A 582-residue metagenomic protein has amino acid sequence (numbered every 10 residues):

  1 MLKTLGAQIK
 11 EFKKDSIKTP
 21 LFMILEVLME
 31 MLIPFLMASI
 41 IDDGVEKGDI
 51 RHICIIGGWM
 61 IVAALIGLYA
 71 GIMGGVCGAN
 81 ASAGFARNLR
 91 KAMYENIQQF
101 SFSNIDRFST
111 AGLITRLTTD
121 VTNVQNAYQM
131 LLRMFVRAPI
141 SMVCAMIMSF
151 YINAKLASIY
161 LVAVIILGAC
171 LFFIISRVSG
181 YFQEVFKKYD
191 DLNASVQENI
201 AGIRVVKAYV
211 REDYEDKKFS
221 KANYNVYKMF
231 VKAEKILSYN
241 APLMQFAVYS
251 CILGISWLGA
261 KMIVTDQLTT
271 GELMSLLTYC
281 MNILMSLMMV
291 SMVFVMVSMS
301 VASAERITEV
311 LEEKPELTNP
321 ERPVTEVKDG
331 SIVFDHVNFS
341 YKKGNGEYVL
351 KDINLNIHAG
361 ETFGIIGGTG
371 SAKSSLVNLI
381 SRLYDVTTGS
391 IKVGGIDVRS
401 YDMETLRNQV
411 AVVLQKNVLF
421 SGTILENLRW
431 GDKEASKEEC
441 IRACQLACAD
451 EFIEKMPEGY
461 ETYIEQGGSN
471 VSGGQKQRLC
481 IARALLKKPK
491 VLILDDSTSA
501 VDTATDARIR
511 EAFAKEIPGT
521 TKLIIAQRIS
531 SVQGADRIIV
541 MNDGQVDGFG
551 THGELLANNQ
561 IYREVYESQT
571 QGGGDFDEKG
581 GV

Functional and structural regions predicted by a protein language model:
M1-E30, M37, V45-W59, G74-G78 (+14 more regions): Membrane-integrated ABC transporters
K10-K14, C77, Q99-S103, T119-L132 (+7 more regions): An intracellular "coupling" helix at the cytosolic face of ABC transporter transmembrane type-1 domains
E11, D15-L28, G67-Y69, Q129-V185 (+1 more regions): Transmembrane helices of ABC transporter permease
P20, I24-L32, L65-I72, V124-A127 (+7 more regions): Hydrophobic alpha-helical transmembrane bundles that constitute the permease/transmembrane domains of multi-pass
K47, A83, K91-T115, T119-V121 (+5 more regions): Short intracellular "coupling" helices and adjacent cytoplasmic loop segments at the cytosolic face of multi-pass
D49-G58, C144, M148-V162, K232-E305 (+1 more regions): Helix-loop-helix
T325-V582: ABC-type nucleotide-binding domain
